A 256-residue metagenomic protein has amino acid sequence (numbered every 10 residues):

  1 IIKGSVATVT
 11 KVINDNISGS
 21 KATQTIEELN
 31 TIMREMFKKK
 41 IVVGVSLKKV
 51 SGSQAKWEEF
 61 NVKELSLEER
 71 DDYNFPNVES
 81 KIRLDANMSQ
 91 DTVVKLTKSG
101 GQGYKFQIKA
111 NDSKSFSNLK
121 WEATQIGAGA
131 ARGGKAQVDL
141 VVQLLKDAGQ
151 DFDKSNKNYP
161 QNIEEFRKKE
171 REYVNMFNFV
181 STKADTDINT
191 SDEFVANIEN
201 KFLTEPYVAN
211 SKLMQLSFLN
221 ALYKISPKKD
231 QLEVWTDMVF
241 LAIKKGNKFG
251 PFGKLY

Functional and structural regions predicted by a protein language model:
I1-Y256: Short, positively charged
